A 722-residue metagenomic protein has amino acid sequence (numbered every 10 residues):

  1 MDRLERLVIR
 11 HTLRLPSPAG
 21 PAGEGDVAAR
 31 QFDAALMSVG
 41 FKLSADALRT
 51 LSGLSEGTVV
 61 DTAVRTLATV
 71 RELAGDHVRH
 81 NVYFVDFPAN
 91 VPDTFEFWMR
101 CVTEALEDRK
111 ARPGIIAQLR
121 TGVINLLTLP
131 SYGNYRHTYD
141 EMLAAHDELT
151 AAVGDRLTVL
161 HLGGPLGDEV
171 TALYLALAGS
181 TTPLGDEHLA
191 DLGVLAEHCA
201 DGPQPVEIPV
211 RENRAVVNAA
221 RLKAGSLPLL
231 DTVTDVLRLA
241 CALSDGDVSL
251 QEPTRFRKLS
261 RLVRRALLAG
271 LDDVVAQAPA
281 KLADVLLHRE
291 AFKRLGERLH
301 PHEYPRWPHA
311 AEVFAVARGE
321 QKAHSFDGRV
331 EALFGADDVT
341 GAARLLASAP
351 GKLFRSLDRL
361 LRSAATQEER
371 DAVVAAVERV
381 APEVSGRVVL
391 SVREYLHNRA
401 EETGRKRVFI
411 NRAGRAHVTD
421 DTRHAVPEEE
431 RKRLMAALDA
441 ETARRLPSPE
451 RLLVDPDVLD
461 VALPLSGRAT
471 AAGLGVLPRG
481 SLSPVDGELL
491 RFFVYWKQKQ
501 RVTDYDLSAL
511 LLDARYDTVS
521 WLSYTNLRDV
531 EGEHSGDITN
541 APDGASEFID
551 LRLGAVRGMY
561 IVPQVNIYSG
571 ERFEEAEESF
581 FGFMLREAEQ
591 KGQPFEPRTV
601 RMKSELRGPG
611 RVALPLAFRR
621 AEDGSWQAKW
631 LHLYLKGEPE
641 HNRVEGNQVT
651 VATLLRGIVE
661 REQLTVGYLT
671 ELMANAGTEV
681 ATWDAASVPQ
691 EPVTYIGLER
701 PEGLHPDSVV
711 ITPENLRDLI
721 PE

Functional and structural regions predicted by a protein language model:
M1-E722: Intrinsic-disorder/low-complexity signal
